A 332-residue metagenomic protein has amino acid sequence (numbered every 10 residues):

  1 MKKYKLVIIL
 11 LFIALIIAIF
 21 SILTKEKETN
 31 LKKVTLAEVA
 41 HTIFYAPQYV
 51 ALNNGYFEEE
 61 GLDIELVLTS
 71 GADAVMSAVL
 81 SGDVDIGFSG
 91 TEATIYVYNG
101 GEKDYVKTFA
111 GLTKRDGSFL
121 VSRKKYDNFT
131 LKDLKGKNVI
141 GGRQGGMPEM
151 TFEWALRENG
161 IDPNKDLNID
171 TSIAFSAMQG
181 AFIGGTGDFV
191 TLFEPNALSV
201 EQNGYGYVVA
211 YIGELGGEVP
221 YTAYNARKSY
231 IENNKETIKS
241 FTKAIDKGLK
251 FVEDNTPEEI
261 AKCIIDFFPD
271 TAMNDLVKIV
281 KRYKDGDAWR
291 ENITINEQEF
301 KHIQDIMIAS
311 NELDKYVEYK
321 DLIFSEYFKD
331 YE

Functional and structural regions predicted by a protein language model:
M1-K33, D330-E332: Short, low-complexity disordered leader/linker segments with a strong preference for bacterial N-terminal type II
E28-N164, N168-A174, A181, D188-P195 (+3 more regions): Short, glycine-/small- and polar/acidic-enriched structural segments that line small-molecule recognition paths
T42, T69-D73, F88, G146-M147 (+6 more regions): Soluble non-cytosolic domains of exported or imported proteins
L52-N53, E58, R157, E201 (+3 more regions): Short polybasic/polar patches that bind polyanions
A93, A174-F268: Pocket-lining segment of extracytoplasmic ligand-binding domains
E232-L313: Secondary-structure end/capping motifs
K301-E332: Conserved C-terminal helix/tail region of periplasmic/extracytoplasmic solute-binding proteins
